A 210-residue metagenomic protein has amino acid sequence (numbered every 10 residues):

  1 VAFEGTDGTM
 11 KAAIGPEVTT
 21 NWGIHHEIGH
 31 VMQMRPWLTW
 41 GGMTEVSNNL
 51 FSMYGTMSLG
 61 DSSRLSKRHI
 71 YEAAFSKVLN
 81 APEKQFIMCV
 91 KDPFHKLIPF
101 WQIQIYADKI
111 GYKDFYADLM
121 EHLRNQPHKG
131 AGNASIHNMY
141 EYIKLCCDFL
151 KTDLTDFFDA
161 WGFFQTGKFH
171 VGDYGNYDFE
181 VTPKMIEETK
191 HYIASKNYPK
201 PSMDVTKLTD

Functional and structural regions predicted by a protein language model:
V1-D108, D114-L119: Catalytic cores of extracellular degradative/oxidative enzymes
H25-E27, Y112, P127-H137: Long, low-complexity, intrinsically disordered polar/charged segments
Q33, G60, I105-D108, R124 (+3 more regions): Hydrophobic alpha-helix feature that most strongly marks membrane-spanning transmembrane helices and their immediate
P36, P93, P127, P183 (+1 more regions): Proline-rich intrinsically disordered, low-complexity coils
A81, H122-K129, S195, P199: Surface-exposed polar/charged interaction patches
P82-V90, P127-A134, Y142-L145: Active-site rim elements
Y116-R124, F158: Short alpha-helical scaffolding segments that buttress acidic/His motifs in well-ordered protein cores
S135-D210: Beta/coil-rich, acidic/histidine-enriched accessory regions frequently appended to metallopeptidases
